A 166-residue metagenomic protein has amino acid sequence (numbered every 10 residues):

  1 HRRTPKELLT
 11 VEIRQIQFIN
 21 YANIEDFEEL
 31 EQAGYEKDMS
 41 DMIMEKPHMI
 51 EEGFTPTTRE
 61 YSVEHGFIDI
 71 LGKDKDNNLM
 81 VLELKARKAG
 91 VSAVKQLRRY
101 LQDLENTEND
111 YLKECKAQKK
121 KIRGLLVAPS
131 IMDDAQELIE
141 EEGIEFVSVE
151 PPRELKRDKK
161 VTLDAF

Functional and structural regions predicted by a protein language model:
H1-F166: Charged, terminal alpha-helix-loop-beta segments that serve as non-catalytic nucleic-acid engagement and/or assembly
